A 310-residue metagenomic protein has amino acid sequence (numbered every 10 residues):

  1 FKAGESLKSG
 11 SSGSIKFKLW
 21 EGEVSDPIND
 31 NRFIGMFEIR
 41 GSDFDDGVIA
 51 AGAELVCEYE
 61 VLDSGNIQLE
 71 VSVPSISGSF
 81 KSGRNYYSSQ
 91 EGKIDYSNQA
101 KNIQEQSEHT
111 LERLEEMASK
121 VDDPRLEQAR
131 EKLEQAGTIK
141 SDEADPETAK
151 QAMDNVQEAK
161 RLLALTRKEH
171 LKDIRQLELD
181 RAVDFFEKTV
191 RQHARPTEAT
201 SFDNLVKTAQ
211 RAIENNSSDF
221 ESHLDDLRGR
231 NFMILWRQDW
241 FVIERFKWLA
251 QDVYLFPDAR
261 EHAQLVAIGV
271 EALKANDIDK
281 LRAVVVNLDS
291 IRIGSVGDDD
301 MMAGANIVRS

Functional and structural regions predicted by a protein language model:
F1-A194, E198-L235, F241-Q251, I268 (+3 more regions): Acidic low-complexity intrinsically disordered segments
A194-E198, Y254-A263: Short, low-complexity cationic-aromatic patches
P257, H262-L265, G297-S310: Extended, charge-rich intrinsically disordered regulatory tails
